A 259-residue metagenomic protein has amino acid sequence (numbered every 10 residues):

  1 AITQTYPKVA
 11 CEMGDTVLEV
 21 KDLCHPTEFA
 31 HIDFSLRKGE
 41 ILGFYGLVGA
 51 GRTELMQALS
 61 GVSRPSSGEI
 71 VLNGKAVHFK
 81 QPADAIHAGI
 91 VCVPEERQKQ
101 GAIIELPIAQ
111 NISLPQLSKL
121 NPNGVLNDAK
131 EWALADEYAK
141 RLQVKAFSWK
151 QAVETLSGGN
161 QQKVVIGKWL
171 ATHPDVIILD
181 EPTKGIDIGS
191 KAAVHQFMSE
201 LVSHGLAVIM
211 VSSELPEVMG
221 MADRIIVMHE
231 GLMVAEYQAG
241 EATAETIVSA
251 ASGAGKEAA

Functional and structural regions predicted by a protein language model:
A1-A259: Glycine-rich phosphate-binding loops of nucleotide-dependent enzymes
